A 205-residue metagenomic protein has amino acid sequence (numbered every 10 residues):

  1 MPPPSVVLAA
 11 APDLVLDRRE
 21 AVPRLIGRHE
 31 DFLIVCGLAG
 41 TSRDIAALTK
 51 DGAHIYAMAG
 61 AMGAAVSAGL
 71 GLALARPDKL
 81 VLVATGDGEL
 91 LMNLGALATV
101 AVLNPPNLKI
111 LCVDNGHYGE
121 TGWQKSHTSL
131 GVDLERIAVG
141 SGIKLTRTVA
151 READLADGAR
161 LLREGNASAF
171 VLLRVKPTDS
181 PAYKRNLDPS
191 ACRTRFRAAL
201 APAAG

Functional and structural regions predicted by a protein language model:
M1, V15-P23, A47-T194, A198 (+1 more regions): Thiamine diphosphate
M1-A9: Helix-loop-helix hairpins and the membrane-proximal interhelical loops of multi-pass alpha-helical transport proteins
A10, L25: Conserved PLP-binding active-site segment in aminotransferase class I/II-type PLP enzymes
L14-R19, H29-L33: N-terminal, charge-rich interaction modules
R28-H29, G165: Structured helix-beta-strand junction loops
F32-D51: Acidic-glycine-rich active-site phosphate/pyrophosphate-binding loop
